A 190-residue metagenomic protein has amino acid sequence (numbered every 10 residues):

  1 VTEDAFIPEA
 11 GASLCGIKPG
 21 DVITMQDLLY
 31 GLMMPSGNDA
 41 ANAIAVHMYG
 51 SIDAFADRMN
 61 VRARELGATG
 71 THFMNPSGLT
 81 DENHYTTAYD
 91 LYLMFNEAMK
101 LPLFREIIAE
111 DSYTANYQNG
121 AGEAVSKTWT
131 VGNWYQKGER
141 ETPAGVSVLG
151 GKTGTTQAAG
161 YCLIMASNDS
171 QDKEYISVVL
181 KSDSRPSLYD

Functional and structural regions predicted by a protein language model:
V1, L32, A63: Terminal peptide-recognition signature
V1-A5, S36, G67: Short, small-residue-rich loop/turn micro-motifs
V1-C15, A109-Q118: Short, glycine/proline-biased beta-turn/loop segments that scaffold the active-site neighborhood
I7-A41, E123-P143, V148-G150: Conserved catalytic neighborhood of penicillin-recognizing serine enzymes
C15-G16, V46-Y49: Short, contiguous strand/loop micro-motifs
Y30, V46, A109: Phosphate-coordinating loops and pocket residues in cytosolic domains that bind phosphorylated ligands
A40-A41, A45, A63: Small-residue (primarily alanine) positions within well-ordered alpha-helices, especially packing/interaction faces
G50-D190: Penicillin-recognizing serine hydrolase domain
